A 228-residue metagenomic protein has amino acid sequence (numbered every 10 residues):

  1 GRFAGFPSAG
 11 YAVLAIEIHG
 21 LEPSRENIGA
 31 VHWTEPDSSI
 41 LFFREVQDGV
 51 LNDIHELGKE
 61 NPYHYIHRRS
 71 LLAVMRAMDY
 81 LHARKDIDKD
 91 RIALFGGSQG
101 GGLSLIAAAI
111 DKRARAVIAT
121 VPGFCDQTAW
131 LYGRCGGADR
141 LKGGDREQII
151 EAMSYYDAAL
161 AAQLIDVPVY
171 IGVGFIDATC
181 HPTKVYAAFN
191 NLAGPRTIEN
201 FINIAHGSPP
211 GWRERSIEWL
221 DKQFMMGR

Functional and structural regions predicted by a protein language model:
F3-P7, A12-L72, A129-G136: Cap/lid segment of the alpha/beta-hydrolase catalytic domain
D86-S98: Alpha/beta-hydrolase fold nucleophile elbow
G101-Q148, N200, S208-G211: Hydrolase active-site cap/lid region
R146-A161: Active-site nucleophile elbow and catalytic-triad environment of alpha/beta-hydrolase enzymes
L164-I165, I171-V173: Short beta-strand/loop motif that positions the catalytic acidic residue of the alpha/beta-hydrolase fold
V167, H181-F189: Short alpha-helix in the alpha/beta-hydrolase fold that links the catalytic acid
F175-C180, H206-G207: Acidic catalytic loop of the alpha/beta-hydrolase fold
Y186-R228: C-terminal catalytic histidine-bearing segment of alpha/beta-hydrolase fold enzymes
